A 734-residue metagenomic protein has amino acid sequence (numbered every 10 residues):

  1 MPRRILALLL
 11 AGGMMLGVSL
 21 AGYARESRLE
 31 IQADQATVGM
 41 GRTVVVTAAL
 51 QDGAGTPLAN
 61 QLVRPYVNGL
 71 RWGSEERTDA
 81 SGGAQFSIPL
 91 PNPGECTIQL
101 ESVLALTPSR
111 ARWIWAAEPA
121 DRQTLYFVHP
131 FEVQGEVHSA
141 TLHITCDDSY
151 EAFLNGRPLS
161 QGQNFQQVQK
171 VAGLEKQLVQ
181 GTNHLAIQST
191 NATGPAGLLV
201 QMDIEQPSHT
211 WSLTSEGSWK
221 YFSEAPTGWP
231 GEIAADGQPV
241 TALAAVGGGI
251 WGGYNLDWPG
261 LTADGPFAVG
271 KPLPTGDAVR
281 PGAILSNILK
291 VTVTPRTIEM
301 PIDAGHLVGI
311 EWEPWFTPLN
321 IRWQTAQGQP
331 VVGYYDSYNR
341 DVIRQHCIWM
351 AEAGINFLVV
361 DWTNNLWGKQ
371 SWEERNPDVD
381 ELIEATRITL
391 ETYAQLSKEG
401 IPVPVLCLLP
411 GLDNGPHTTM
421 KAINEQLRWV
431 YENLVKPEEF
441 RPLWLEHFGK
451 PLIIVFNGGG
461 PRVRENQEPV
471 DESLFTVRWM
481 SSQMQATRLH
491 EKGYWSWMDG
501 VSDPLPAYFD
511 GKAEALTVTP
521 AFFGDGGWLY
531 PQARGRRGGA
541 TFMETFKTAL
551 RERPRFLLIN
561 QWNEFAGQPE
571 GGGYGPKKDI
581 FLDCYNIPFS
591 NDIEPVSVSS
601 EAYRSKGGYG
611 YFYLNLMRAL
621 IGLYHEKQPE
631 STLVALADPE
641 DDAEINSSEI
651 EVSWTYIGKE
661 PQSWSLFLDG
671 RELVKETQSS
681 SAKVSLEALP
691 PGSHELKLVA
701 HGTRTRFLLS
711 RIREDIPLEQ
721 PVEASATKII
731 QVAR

Functional and structural regions predicted by a protein language model:
G39-G55, L100-S102: Beta-strand-rich structural segments
L50-W72, P661-S665: Short flexible loop/turn segments that cap and initiate beta-strands
G73-G83: Short, acidic Ser/Thr/Gly-rich low-complexity loop/linker segments typical of extracellular and cell-surface proteins
P108-A117, A186-A283, T727: An acidic-aromatic loop/edge-strand motif
F131-A152, L185-I187, G237, W654 (+1 more regions): Aromatic-lined ligand-binding clefts that engage carbohydrates, nucleic acids, or primary amines
E151-Q201, S663-S693, H701-A724: Beta-strand-rich ligand-recognition modules
K290-P629: Glycan-processing catalytic domains of CAZymes
